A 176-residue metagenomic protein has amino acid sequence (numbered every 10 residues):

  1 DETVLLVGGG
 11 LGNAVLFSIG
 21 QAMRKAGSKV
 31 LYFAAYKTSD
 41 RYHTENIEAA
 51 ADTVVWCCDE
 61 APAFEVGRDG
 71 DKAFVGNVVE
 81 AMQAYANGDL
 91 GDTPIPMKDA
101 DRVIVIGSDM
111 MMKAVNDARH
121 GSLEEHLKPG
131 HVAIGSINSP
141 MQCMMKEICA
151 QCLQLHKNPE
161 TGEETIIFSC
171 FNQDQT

Functional and structural regions predicted by a protein language model:
D1-Q142: FNR/FR-type flavoprotein reductase catalytic core
V15, D109-M110, N138-Q175: Local cysteine-cluster metal-coordination motifs and their immediate loop/turn environment, predominantly Fe-S cluster
R68-V75, F168-T176: Hydrophobic transmembrane alpha-helix bundles
